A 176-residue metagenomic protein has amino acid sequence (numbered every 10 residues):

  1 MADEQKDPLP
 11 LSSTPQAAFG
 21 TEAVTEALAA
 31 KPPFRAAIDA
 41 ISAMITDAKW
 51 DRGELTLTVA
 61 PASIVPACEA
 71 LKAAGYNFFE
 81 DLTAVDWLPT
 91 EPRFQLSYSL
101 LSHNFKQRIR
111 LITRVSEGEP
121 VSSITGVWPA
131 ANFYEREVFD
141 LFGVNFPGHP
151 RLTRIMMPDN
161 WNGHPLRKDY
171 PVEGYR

Functional and structural regions predicted by a protein language model:
M1-R176: Terminal low-complexity/charged segments
